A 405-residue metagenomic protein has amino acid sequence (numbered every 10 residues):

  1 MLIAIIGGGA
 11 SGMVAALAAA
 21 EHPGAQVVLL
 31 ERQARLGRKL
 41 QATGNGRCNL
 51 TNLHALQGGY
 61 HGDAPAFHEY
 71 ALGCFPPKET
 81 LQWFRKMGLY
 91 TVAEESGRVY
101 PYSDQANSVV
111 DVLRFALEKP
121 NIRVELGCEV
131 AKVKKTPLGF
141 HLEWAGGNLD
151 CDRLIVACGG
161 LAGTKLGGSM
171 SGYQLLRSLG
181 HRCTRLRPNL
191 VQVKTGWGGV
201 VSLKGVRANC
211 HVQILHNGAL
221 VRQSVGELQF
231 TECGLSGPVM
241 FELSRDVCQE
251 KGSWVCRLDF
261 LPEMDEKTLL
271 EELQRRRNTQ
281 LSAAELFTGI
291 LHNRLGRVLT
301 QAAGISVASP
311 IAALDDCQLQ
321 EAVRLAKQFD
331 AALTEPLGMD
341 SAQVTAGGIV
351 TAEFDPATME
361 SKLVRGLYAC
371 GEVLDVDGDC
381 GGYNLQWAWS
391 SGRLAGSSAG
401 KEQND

Functional and structural regions predicted by a protein language model:
M1-S11: Beta1/beta-strand and adjacent pyrophosphate-binding region of the FAD-binding site in flavoprotein oxidoreductases
A4, A20-N45: Glycine-rich FAD pyrophosphate-binding loop
A4-I6, L30, V130, L149-K165 (+4 more regions): Short hydrophobic core segments
A34-L36, Q41-A42, L50-Q57, R182-R187 (+1 more regions): An anion/pyrophosphate-binding glycine-rich loop and adjacent beta-alpha core in soluble alpha-beta enzymes
N45-A93: Glycine-rich active-site loop/strand segments that organize a redox cofactor
L126, R297-D377: A glycine-rich dinucleotide-binding beta-alpha-beta segment and adjacent secondary-structure elements that constitute
L126-G139: A conserved short coil-to-beta-strand element within the FAD-binding core of flavoproteins
R153-G199: Glycine-rich loop(s) and the adjacent beta-strand/alpha-helix scaffold that form part
